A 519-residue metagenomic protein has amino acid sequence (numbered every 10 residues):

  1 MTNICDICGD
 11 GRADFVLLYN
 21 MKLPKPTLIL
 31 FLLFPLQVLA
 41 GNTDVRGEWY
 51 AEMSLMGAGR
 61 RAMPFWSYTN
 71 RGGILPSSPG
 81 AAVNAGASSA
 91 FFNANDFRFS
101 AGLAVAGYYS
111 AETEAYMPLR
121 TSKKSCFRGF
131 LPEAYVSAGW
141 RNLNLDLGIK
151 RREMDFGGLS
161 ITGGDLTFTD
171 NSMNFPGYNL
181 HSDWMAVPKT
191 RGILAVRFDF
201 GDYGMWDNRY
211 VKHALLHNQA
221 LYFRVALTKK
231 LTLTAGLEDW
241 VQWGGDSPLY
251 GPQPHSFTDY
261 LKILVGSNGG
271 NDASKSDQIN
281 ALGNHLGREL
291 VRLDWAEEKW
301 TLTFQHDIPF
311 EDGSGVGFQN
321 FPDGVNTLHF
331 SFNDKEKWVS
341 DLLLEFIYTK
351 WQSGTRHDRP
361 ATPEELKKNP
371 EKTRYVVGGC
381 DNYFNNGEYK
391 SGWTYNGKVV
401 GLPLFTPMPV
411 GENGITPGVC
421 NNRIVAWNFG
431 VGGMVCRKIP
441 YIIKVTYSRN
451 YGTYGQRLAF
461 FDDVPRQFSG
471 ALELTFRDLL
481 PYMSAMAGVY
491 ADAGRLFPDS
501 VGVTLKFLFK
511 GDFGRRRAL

Functional and structural regions predicted by a protein language model:
M1-G47, F507-F509, F513: Bacterial Sec-dependent N-terminal signal peptides
A40-R152, F168, N174-A186, L194-V196 (+1 more regions): Beta-barrel outer-membrane channel/assembly domains of diderm bacteria
G41-E48, S88-A101, G139-N142, M185-R197 (+6 more regions): Short loop/turn motifs that connect adjacent beta-strands in outer-membrane beta-barrel proteins
M53-R61, S89-F91, V105-A111, W140-N142 (+12 more regions): Transmembrane beta-strands of outer-membrane beta-barrel pores
Y68-G73, A106-Y108, A115-S122, T162-F168 (+6 more regions): Extracellular loop and loop/strand-boundary signature of outer-membrane beta-barrel proteins
R152-P252: Internal, well-ordered domain-core segments that constitute the primary functional module of diverse proteins
M205, L227-D294: A conserved mid-domain beta-alpha-beta active-site/ligand-binding segment of alpha/beta enzyme cores
D277-R288, D294-L519: Outer-membrane beta-barrel pore domains
